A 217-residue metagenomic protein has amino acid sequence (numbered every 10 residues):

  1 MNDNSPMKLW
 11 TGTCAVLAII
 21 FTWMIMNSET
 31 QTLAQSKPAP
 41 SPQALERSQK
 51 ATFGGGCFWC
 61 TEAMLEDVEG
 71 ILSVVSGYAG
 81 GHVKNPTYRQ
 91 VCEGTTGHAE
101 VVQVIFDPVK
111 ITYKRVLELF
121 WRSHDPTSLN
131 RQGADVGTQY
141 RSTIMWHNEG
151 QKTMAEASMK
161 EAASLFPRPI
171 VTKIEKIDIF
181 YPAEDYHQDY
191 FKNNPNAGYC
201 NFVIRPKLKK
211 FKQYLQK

Functional and structural regions predicted by a protein language model:
N2-K217: Flexible coil/turn and secondary-structure edge motifs
